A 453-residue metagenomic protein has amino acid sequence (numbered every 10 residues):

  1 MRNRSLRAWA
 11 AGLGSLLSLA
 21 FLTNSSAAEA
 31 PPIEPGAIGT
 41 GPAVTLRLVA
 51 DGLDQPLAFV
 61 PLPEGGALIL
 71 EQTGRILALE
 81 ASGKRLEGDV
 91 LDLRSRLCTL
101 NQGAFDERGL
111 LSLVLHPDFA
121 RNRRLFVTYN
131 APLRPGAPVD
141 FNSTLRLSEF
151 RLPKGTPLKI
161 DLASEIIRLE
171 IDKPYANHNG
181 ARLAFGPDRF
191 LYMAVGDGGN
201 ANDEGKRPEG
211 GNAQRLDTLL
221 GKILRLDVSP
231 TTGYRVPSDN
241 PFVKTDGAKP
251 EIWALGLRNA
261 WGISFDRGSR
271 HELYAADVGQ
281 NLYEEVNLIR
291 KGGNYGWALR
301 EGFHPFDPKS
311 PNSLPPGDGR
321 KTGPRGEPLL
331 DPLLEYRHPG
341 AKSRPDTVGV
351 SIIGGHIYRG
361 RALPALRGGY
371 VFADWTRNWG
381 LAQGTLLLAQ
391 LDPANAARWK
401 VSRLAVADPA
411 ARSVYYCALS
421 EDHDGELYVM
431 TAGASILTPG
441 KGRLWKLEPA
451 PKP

Functional and structural regions predicted by a protein language model:
A11-T23: Bacterial N-terminal signal peptides
E29-G39, C98-A104, R108-L110, D118-A120 (+7 more regions): Beta-propeller domain segments
I33-D54, D161-E165: A short helix->beta-strand "capping" segment at the edge of beta-propeller domains
L48-G74, S351-H356: Beta-strand-rich domains and repeat architectures in extracellular enzymes and scaffolds, especially beta-propellers
L57-V60, V114, A184, S264 (+2 more regions): Conserved beta-strand position repeated across blades of beta-propeller domains
L68-L93: Beta-propeller domains
I69-E71, V127-T128, M193, A275-A276 (+2 more regions): Residue position within the beta-strands of beta-propeller blades
F141-A184: Asp-box/WD-like beta-propeller blade repeats and closely related beta-sheet repeat scaffolds
